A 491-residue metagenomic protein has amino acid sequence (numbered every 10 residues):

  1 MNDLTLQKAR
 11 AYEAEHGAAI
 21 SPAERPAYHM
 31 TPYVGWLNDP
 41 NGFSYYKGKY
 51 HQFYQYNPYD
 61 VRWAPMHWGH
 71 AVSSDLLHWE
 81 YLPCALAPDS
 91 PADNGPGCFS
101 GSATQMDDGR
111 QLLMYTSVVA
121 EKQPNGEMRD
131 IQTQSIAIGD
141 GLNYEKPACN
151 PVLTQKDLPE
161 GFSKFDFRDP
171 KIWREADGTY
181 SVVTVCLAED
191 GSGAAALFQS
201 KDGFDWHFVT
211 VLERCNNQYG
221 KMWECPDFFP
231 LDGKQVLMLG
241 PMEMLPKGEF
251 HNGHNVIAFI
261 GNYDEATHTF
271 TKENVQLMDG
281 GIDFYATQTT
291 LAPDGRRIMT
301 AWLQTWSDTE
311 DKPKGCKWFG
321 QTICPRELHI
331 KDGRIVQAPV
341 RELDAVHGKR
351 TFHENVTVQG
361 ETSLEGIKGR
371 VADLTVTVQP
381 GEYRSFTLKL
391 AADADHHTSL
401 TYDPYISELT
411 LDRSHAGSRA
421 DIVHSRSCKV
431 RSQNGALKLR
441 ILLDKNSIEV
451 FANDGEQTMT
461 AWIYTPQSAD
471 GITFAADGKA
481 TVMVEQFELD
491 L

Functional and structural regions predicted by a protein language model:
M1-D169, R174-Q218, P230-D279, L303-H353 (+3 more regions): Beta-rich carbohydrate-recognition and catalytic domains
R10-E15, I257-L491: Beta-rich accessory regions
